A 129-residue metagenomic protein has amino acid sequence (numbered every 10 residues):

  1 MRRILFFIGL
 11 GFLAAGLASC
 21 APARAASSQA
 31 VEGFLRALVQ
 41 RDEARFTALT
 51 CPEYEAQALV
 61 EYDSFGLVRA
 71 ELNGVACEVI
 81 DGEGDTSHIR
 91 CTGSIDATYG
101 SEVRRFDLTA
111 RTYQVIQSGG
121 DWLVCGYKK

Functional and structural regions predicted by a protein language model:
I4-G9, G16-Q40, A48: Short, low-complexity N-terminal intrinsically disordered segments enriched in polar/charged residues
G11-F12, A37, R41-E43, V68-R69 (+2 more regions): Secretory-pathway extracellular proteins and peptide precursors enriched for disulfide-bonded cysteines
A14-A15, Y54: Hydrophobic alpha-helical membrane context
L35-L38, A56-Y62, Y113: Short N-terminal helix-initiation segments at or just after the protein's N-terminus
E43-G100: Short solvent-exposed beta->alpha transition segments
D81-K129: Exposed beta-sheet edge and beta->alpha loop/turn motif
